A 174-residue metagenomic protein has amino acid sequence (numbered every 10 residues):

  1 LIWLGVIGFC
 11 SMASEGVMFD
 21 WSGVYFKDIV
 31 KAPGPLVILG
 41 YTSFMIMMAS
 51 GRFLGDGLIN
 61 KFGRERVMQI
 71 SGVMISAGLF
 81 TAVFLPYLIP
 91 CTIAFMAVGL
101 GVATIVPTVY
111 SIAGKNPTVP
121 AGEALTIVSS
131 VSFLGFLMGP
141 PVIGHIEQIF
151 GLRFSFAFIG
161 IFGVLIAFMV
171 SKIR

Functional and structural regions predicted by a protein language model:
L1-S14, M96-L100: Pair of pore-lining "gating" transmembrane helices in MFS-fold secondary transporters
D20-P35: Short amphipathic helix-loop junctions that connect adjacent transmembrane helices in Major Facilitator Superfamily/SLC
K31-F44, E123-I127: Loop-to-transmembrane helix entry
G51-R64, E147-Q148: Helix-to-loop junctions at the C-terminal end of transmembrane segments in multipass secondary transporters
R66-T81: Structural signature of the two symmetry-related core transmembrane helices
T104-P117: Intracellular juxtamembrane helix-capping segments at the cytosolic ends of symmetry-related transmembrane helices
V119-F150: A late C-terminal transmembrane helix in Major Facilitator Superfamily
G144-F162: A membrane-interface helix-boundary motif in multi-pass transporters
